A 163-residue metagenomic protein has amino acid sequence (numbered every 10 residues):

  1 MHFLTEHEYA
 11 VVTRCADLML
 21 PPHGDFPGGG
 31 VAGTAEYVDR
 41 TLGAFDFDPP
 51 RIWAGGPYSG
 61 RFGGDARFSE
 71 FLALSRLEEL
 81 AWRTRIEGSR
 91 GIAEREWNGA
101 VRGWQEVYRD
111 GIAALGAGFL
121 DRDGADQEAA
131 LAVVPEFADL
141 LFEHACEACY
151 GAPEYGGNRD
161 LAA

Functional and structural regions predicted by a protein language model:
M1-R14: C-terminal segment of N-terminal export signals and the immediately downstream linker at the start of the mature
L4-T5, P21, G151, A162: Generic, ordered loop/turn and secondary-structure boundary motif
V12, A16-L140: Flexible, low-complexity segments enriched for small/polar residues
A132-A163: Long, amphipathic alpha-helical surface segments
